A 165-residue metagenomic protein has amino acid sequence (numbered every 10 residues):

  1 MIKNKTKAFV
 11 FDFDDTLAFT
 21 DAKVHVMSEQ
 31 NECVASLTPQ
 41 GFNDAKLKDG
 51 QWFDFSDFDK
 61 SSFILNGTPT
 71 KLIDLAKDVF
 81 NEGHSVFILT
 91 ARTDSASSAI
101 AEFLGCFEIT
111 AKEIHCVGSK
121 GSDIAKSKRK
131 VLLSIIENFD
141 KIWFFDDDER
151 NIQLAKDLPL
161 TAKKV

Functional and structural regions predicted by a protein language model:
I2-N4, E82, I135-D140: Glycine-rich phosphate-binding loop signature in dinucleotide/nucleotide-binding domains
N4-D123: Alpha-helical substrate-recognition element adjacent to the catalytic core
A8, K77, L133, A162-K164: Generic alpha-helical hydrophobic packing signal
G50-F53, S127-L132, Q153-A155: Noncatalytic linker/hinge segments flanking ATPase motor cores
D74-L75, F103, V131, L154-L158: A short acidic, amphipathic alpha-helical/loop segment
A76-F80, I136, K156: Surface-exposed amphipathic alpha-helices with a cationic face
S95, D123-I136: Short loop-to-alpha-helix "cap/lid" segments that border enzyme active sites across diverse enzyme classes
F139-V165: Acidic, Mg2+-coordinating phosphoryl-transfer loop and its flanking beta/alpha structural elements, shared across
